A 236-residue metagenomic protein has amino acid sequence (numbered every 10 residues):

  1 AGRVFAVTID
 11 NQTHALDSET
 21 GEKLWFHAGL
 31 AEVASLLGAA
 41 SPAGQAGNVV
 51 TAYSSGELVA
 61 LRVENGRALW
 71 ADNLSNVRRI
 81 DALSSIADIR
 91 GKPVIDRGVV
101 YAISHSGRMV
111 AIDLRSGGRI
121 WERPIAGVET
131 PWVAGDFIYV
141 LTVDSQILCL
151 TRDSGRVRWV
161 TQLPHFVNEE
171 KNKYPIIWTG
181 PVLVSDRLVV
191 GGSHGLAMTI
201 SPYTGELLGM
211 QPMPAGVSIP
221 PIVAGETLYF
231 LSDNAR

Functional and structural regions predicted by a protein language model:
A1, K23-A46, A71-I95, R119-G135 (+2 more regions): Extracytoplasmic beta-rich repeat domains
A1-A28: A generic tandem-repeat structural signature
H14, V59, V110, L148 (+1 more regions): WD40 beta-propeller blade core
D17-G21, R62-G66, D113-S116, T151-S154 (+1 more regions): Short loop/turn segments that connect beta-strands within beta-propeller blades
F137-R152, R156-T199: Loop/turn-rich, solvent-exposed surfaces of beta-rich toroidal or solenoidal domains
D186-A235: C-terminal closing repeat unit and adjoining cap/tail of repeat-based domains
